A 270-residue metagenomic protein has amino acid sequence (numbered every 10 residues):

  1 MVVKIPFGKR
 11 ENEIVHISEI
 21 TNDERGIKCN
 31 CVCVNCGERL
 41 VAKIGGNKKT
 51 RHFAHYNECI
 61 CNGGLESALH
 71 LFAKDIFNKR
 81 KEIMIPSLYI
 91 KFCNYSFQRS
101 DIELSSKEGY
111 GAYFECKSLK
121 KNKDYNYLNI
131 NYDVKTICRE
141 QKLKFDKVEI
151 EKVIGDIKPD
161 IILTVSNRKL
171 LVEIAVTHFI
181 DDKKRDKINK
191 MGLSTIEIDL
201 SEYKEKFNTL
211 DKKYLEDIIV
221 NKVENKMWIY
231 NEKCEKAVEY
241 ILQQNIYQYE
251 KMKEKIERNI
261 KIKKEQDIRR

Functional and structural regions predicted by a protein language model:
M1-I85: N-terminal cysteine/histidine-rich coordination modules
V2, I154, D182, S194-I196 (+1 more regions): Non-catalytic C-terminal interaction segments of nucleic acid-processing enzymes
T21-N22, S87-E173: Active-site metal-binding core of divalent-cation-utilizing nuclease and nuclease-like domains
N30-C33, E58, I90, Y113 (+1 more regions): Mature extracytoplasmic/luminal segments of secretory-pathway proteins
C36, E58-I60, S166, T177 (+1 more regions): Generic structural motif
G155-I162, A175, N189-M191, D199-E202: Phosphate-end processing signature that detects enzymes handling 5′-triphosphorylated RNA and polyphosphate
S166-K187: Extended serine/threonine-enriched, polar tracts that run as long, contiguous segments within proteins
R168-L170, L193-I196: Hydrophobic beta-strand segments of well-ordered beta-sheets in folded domains
